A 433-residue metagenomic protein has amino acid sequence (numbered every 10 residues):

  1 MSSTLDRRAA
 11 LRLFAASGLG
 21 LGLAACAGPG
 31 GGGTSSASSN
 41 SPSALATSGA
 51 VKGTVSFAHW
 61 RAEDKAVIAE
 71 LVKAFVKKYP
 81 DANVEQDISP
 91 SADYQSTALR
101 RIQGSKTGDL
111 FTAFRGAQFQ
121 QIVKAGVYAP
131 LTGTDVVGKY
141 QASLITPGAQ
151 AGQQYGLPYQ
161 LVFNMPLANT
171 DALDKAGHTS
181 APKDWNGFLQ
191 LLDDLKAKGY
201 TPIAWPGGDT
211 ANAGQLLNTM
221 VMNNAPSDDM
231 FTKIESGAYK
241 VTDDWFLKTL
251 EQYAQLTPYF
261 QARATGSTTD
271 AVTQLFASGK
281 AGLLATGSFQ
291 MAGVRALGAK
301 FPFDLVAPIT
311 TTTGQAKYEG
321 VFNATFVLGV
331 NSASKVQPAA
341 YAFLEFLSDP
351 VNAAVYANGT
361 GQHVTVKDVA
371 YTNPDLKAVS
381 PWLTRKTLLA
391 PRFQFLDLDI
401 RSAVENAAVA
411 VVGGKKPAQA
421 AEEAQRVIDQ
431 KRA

Functional and structural regions predicted by a protein language model:
S2-Q118, T265, A299, V306 (+3 more regions): Conserved N-terminal structural module of periplasmic/extracytoplasmic solute-binding proteins
K77-K78, D174-A176, P258, A296-N358: Extracytoplasmic/periplasmic substrate-recognition and gating elements
D109-T112, G282-G287: Paired acidic/hydrophobic, glycine-rich loop segments that form the ligand-binding mouth/hinge of periplasmic-binding
F114-M165, L189, L216, D304-V306: Hinge/lid segment of periplasmic solute-binding proteins
A129-S143, G207-T210, N224-K248, A296-G298 (+2 more regions): Short, solvent-exposed loop/beta-turn-alpha elements that line the ligand-binding surface or hinge of extracytoplasmic
L157, N164, L189-E235: Extracytoplasmic/periplasmic solute-binding protein
L192-D194, E235-A264: Glycine-centered hinge/linker elements that transmit conformational signals in sensory and ligand-binding systems
Q362-H363, K377-R432: C-terminal capping/gating helix-and-loop segments adjacent to ligand/active sites or protein-protein/ligand interfaces
